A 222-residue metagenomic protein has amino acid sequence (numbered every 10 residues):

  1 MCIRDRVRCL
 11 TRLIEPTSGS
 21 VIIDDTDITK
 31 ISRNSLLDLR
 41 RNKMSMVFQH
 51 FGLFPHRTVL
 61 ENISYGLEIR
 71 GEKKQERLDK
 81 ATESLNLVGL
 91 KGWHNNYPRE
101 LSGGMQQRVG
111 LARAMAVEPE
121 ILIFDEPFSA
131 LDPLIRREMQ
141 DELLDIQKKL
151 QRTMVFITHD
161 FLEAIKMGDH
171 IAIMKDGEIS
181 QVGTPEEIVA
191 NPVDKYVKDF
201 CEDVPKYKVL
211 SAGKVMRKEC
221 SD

Functional and structural regions predicted by a protein language model:
T11: Helix-to-loop junction immediately C-terminal to a conserved catalytic motif
T26-D27, S64, E68, Q75-W93 (+1 more regions): Conserved ABC ATPase "signature" region
I28-S45, I69, Q75, P192: ABC ATPase NBD coupling module
Y97-L101, M105: Conserved ABC ATPase signature
A116-E120: A short, proline-enriched helix->beta-strand linker immediately N-terminal to the Walker B motif in ABC-type P-loop
V182-G183, N191: ABC ATPase "signature
